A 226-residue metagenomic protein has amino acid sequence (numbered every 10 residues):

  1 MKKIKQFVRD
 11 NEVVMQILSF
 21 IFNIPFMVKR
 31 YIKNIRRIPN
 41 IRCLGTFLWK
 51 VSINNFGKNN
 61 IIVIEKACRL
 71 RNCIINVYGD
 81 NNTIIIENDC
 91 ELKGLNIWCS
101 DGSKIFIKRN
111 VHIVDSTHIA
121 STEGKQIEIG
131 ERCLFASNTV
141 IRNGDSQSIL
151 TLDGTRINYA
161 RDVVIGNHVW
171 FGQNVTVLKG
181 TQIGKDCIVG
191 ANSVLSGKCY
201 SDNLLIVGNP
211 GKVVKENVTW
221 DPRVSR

Functional and structural regions predicted by a protein language model:
M1-I61, E65-A67, R132, N138 (+5 more regions): Terminal amphipathic alpha-helical/low-complexity segments used for targeting or macromolecular assembly
I61-T181, K198, N209-P210, E216-V218: Flexible, glycine/small-residue-enriched loop-and-beta-strand segment within the central core of proteins
Q182-V207: C-terminal/domain-terminus segments
